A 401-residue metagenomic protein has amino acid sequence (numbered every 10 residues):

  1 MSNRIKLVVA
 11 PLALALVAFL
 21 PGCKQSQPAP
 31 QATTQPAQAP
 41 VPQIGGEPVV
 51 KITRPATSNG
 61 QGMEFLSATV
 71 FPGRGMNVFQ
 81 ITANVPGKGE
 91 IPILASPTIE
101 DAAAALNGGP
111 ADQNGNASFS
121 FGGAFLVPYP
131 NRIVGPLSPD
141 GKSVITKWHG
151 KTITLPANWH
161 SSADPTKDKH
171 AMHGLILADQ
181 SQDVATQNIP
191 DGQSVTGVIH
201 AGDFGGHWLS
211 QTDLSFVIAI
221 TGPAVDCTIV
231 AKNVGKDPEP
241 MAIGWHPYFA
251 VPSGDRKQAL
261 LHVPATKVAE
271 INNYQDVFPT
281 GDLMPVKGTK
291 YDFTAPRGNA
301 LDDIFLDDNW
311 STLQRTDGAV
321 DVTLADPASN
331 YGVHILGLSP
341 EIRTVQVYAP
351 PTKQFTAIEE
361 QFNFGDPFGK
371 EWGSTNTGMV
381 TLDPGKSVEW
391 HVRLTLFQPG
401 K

Functional and structural regions predicted by a protein language model:
M1-A10: Bacterial N-terminal signal peptides that target proteins for export
L14: Residues that scaffold, gate, or flank divalent-cation-dependent active/transport sites
F19-G22: C-terminal motif of bacterial Sec signal peptides marking the signal peptidase cleavage site
P30-T228, V234-K401: Surface-exposed acidic/polar loop and edge beta-strand patches at domain peripheries
